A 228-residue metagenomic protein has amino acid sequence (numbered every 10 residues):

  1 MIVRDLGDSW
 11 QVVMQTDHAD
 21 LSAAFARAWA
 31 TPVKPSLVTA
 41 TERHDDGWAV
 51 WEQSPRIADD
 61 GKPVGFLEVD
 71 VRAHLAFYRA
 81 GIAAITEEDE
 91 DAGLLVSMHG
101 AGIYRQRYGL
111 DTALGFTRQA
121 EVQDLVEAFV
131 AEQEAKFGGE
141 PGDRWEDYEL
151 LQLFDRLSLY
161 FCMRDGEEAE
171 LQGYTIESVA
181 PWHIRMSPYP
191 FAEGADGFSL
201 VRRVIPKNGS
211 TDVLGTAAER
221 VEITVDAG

Functional and structural regions predicted by a protein language model:
V3-V13, A24, A28, L37-R164: Divalent metal-dependent catalytic cores for phosphoryl transfer on phosphate-bearing substrates
M14-A19: Phosphate/oxyanion-binding active-site loops and adjacent basic polyanion-contact surfaces
F116-G228: Non-catalytic terminal regions of proteins
